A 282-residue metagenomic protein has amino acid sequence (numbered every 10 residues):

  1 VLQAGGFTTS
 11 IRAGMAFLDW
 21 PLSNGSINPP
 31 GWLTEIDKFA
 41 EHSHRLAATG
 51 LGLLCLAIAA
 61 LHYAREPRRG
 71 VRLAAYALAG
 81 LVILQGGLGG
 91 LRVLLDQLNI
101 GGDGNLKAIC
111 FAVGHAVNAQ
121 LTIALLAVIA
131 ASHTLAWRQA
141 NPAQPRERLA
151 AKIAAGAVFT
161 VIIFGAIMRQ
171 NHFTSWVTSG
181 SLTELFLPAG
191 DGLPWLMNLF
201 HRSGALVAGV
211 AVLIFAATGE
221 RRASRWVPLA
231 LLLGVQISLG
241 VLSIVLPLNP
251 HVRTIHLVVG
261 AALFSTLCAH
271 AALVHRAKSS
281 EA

Functional and structural regions predicted by a protein language model:
V1-A282: Polytopic transmembrane helical bundles with strong interfacial aromatic enrichment
